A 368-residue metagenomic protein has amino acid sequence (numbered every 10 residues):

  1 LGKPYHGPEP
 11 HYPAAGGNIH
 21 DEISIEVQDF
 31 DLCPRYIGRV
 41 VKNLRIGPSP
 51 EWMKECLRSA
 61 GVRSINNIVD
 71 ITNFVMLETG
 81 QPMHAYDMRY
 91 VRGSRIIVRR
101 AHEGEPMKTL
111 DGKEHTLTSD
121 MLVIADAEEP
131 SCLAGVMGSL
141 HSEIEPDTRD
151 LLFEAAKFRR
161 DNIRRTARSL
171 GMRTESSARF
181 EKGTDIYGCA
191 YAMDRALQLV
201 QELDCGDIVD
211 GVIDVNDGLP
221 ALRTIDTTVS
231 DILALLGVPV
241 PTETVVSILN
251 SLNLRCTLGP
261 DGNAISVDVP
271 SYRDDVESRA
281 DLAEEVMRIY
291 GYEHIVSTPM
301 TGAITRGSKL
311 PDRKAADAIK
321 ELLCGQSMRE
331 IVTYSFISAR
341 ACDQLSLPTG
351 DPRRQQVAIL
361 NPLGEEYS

Functional and structural regions predicted by a protein language model:
L1-C56, A60, C256: Extended, domain-scale alpha-helical bundle/helix-rich regions
L1-Q28, D204-I232, L236-P239, L282: Terminal amphipathic helices with adjacent charged low-complexity linkers/tails
L1-Y5, G61-D87, E128-T148, C189 (+4 more regions): Conserved phosphate/anionic-ligand binding catalytic regions in large, soluble enzymes, centered on
P4-P13, S64-I71, V200-I213, T257-D261 (+2 more regions): Flexible, glycine/charged-enriched surface loops at secondary-structure junctions
H6, I225-S368: Extended, well-folded interaction surfaces typified by the phenylalanyl-tRNA synthetase beta subunit core
P50, K54-E55, S59, N66 (+1 more regions): Conserved mixed alpha/beta core segments that line enzyme active sites in large multi-domain catalysts
I97, L122-P220: Mobile "lid/hinge" segments at catalytic clefts and subdomain interfaces of large enzymes
R99-A134, C189-A192, D312-Y334, A339-R340 (+2 more regions): Phosphate/diphosphate-binding loops
